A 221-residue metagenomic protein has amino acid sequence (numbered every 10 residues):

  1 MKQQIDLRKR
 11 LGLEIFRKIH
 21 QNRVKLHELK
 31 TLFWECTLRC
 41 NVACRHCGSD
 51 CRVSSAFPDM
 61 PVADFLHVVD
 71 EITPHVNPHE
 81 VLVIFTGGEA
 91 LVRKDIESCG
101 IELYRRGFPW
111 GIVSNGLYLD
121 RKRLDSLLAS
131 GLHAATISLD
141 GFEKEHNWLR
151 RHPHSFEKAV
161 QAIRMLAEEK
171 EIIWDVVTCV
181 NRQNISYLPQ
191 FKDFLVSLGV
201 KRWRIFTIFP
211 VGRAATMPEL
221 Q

Functional and structural regions predicted by a protein language model:
K2, S55, A129-A134, S138-D140 (+1 more regions): Radical SAM enzyme [4Fe-4S]-AdoMet core and its adjacent flexible, acidic and glycine-rich loops/tails across
K2-A134: Conserved alpha-helical substructure of the radical SAM core
